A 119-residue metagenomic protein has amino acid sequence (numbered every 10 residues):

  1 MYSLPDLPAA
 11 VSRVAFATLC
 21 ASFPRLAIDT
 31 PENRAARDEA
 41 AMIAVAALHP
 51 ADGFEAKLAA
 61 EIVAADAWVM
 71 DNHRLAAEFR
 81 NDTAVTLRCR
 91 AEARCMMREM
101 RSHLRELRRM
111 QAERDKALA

Functional and structural regions predicted by a protein language model:
M1-A119: Intrinsically disordered, low-complexity, charged/polar segments
